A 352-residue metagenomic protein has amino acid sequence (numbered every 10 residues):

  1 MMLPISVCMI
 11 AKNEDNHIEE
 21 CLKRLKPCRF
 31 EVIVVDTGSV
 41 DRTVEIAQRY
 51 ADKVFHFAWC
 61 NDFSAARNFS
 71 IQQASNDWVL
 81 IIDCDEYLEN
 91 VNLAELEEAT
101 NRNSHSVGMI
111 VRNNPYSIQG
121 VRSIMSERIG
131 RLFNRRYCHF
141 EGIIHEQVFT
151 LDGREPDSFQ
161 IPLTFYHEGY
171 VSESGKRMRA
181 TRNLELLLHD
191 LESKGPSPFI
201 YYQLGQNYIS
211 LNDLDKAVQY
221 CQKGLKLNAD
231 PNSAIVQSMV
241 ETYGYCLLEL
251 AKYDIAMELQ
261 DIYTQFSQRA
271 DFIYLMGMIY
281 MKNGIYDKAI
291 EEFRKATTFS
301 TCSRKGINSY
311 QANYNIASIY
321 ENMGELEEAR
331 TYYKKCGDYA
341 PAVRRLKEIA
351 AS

Functional and structural regions predicted by a protein language model:
C8-P27: Short, well-formed alpha-helical segments that are part of the catalytic scaffolds of diverse glycosyltransferases
M9, F30-G38, F55, C84: Short beta-strand/loop segment that forms part of the nucleotide-sugar
N16-E19, D41-Y50, V91: Acidic helix N-cap motif at the loop->helix transition within catalytic regions of sugar-transfer enzymes
R24, D36-E45, W59, D83-E86: A conserved acidic beta->alpha catalytic loop
E45-A65, F69, Q73: Conserved donor nucleotide-binding strand/loop of the catalytic core
A65-I71, E89-K216: Catalytic-site signature of metal-activated, phosphate-bearing donor transferases, centered on the GT-A/GT-A-like
V79: Short aromatic/hydrophobic "clamp" motif used to bind/position activated sugar donors
